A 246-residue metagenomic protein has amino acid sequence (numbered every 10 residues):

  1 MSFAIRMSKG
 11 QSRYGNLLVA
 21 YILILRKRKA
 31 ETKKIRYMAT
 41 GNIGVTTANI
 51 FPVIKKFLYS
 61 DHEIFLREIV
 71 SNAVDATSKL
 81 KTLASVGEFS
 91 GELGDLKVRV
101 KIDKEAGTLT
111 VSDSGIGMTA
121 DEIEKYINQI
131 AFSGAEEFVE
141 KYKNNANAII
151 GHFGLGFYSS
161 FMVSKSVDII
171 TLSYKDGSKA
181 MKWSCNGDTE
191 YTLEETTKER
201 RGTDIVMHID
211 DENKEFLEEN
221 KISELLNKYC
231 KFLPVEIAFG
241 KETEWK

Functional and structural regions predicted by a protein language model:
S12-Y14: Intrinsic disorder
L18-Y37: Short, Lys/Arg-enriched N-terminal segments with co-localized hydrophobic residues within the first ~10-30 amino acids
T32-D211, E215-F216, E224: GHKL (Bergerat-fold) ATPase N-terminal catalytic module, capturing the glycine-rich phosphate-binding loop and acidic
S133-A135, F232-V235: Short helix-interrupting loop/turn segments at helix-coil junctions
E136-E137, E242-W245: Short acidic, Gly/Pro-enriched loop/turn segments at secondary-structure junctions
E219-F232: Hydrophobic/aromatic-rich, well-ordered segments within soluble, folded domains that form packed cores
L233-T243: A short amphipathic beta-strand at an alpha->beta junction
